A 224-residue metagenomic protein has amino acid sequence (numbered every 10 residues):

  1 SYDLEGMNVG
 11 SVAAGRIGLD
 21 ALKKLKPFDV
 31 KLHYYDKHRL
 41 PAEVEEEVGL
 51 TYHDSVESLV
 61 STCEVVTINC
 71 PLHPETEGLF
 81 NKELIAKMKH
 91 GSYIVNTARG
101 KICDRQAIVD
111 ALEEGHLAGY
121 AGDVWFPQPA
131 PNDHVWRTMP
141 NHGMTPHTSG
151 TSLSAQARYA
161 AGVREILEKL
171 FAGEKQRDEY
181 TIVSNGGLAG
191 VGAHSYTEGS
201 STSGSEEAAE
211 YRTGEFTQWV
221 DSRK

Functional and structural regions predicted by a protein language model:
S1-D20: Glycine-rich NAD(P)-binding loop of Rossmann-like domains
S1-E5, K26, A86-K87: Short, flexible hinge/linker loops that cap or flank conserved catalytic cores
N8, V30-K31: Residues at the starts of beta-strands that form the adenosine-phosphate
L22, K26, L112-E113: Gly/Ala-rich phosphate-binding loop of Rossmann-like dinucleotide-binding domains, activating on the conserved
D36: Conserved acidic E/D residue at the C-terminus of a beta-strand in Rossmann-like folds
R39-V135: Rossmann-like adenosine-cofactor binding region
F126-K224: C-terminal helix-to-coil terminal segments
